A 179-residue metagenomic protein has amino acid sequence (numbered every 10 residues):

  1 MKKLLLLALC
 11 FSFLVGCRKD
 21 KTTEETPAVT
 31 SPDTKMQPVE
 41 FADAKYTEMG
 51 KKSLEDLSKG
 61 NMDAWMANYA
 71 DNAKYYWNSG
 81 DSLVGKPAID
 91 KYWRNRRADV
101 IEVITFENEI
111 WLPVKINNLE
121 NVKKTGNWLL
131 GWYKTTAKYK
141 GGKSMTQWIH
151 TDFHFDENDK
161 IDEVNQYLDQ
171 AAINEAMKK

Functional and structural regions predicted by a protein language model:
M1-L4, R18-K19: Positively charged n-region of N-terminal signal peptides that target proteins for export
L5-L9: Sec-dependent signal peptide hydrophobic core
F13-G16: C-terminal motif of bacterial Sec signal peptides marking the signal peptidase cleavage site
R18-K59, D63, A67: Short, low-complexity N-terminal intrinsically disordered segments enriched in polar/charged residues
K45, M66-N127: A solvent-exposed, acidic/Ser-Thr-rich amphipathic alpha-helical stretch
S53, A64-M66, A73, G85 (+4 more regions): Hydrophobic pocket/interface hotspot
T125-N158: Exposed beta-sheet edge and beta->alpha loop/turn motif
D162-K179: Low-complexity, intrinsically disordered terminal/linker segments enriched in charged and Gly/Pro repeats
